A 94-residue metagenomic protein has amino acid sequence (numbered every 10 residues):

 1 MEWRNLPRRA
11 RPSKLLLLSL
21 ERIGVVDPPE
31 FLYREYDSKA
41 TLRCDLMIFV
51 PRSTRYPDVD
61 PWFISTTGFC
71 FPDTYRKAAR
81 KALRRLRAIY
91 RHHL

Functional and structural regions predicted by a protein language model:
M1-D58, F69-P72, R76, R80-L94: N-terminal segment of the canonical double-stranded RNA-binding domain
D60-S65: Short Trp-Ser/Thr-centered turn/loop motifs at beta-strand boundaries
